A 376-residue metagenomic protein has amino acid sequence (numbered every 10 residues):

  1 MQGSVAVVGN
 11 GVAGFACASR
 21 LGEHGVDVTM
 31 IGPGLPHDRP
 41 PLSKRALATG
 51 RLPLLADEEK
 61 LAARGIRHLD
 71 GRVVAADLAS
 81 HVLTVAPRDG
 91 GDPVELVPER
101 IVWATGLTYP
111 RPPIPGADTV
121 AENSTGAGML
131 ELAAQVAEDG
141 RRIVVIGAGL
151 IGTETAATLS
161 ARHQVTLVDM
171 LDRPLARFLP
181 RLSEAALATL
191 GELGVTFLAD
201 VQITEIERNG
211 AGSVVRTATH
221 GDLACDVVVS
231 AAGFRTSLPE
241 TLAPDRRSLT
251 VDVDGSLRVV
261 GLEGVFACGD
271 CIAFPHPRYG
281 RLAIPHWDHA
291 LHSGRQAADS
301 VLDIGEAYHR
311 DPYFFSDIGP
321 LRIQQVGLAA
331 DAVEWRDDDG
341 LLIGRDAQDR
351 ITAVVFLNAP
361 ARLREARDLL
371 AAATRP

Functional and structural regions predicted by a protein language model:
M1-A6, T29, L61-R142, D200 (+3 more regions): FAD-binding core/adjacent interface of flavoenzyme oxidoreductases
Q2-I66, T158-F178: Beta1-alpha1 glycine-rich phosphate/pyrophosphate-binding loop at the start of Rossmann-like nucleotide-binding domains
G11-V12, Y109, A127, L150: Residue-level detector of alpha-helix initiation sites
P41-P53, R142, L150, E154-T204 (+1 more regions): Rossmann-like dinucleotide-binding cores of NAD(P)H-dependent redox enzymes
D118-D139, D222-H289: FAD-site-proximal beta/loop scaffold in flavoenzymes
D172, S183-R247, V253: Internal nucleotide-binding/catalytic subdomain
G221-R247, L321-P376: C-terminal catalytic lobe of FAD-dependent flavoproteins
V253, C268-L328: A conserved FAD-binding loop/helix module that cradles the flavin
